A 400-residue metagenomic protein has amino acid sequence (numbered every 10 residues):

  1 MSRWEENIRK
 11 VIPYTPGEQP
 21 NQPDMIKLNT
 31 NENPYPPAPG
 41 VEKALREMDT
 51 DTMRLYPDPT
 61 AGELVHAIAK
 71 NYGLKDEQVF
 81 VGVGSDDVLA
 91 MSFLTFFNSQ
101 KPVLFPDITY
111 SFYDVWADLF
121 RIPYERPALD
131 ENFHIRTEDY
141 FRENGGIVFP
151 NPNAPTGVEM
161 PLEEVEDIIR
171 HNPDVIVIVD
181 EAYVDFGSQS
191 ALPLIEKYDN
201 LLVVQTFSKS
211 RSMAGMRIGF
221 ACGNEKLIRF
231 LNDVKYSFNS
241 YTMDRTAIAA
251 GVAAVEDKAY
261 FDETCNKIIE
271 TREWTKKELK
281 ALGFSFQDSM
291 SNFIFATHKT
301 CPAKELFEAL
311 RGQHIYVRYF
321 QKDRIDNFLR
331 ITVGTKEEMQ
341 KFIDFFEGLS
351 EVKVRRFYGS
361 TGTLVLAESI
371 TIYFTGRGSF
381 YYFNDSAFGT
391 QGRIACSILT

Functional and structural regions predicted by a protein language model:
M1-L55, E143: N-terminal "arm"/small-domain region of PLP-dependent enzymes with the aminotransferase-like
M53-N172, Y183-Y198, L202, D344: Conserved core of the PLP fold type I
E163, A309-Q313, R318, K322-T361 (+3 more regions): PLP-dependent enzyme catalytic core of the Aspartate aminotransferase-like
N200-K280, F284-Q287: PLP-dependent aminotransferase class I/II
I268-I269, A281-Q313: Conserved PLP-binding catalytic core of the aspartate aminotransferase-like
F380-N384, G392: Hydrophobic, low-acid, alpha-helix-prone terminal segments
A395-L399: Short, intrinsically disordered C-terminal tails of secreted or membrane-associated proteins
